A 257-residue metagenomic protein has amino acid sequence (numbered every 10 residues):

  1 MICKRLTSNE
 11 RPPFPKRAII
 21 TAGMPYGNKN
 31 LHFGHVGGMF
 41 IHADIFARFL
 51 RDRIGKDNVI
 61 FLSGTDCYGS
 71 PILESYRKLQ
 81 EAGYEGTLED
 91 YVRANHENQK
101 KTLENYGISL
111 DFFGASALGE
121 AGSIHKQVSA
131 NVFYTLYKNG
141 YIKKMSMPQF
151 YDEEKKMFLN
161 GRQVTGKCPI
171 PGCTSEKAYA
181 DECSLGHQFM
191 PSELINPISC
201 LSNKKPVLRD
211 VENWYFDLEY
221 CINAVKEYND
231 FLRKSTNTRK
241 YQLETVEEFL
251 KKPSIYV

Functional and structural regions predicted by a protein language model:
I2-L243, F249-K252: N-terminal, positively charged nucleic-acid-binding surface of large information/translation enzymes
I255-V257: Aromatic-residue-lined binding/catalytic grooves and analogous aromatic/hydrophobic interfacial grooves in multimeric
